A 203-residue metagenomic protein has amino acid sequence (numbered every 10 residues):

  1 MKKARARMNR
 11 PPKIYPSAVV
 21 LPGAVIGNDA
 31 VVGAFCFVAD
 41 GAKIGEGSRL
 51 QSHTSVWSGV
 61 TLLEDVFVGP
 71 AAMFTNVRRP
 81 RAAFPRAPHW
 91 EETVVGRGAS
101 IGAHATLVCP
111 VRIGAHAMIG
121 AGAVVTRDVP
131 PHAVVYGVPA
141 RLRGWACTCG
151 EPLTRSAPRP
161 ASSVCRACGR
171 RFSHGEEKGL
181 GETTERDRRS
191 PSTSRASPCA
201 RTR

Functional and structural regions predicted by a protein language model:
A4-R10, A24-I26, V31-I113, V138-P139 (+2 more regions): Flexible, glycine/small-residue-enriched loop-and-beta-strand segment within the central core of proteins
P130, R141-L142, R159-P160: Flanking scaffold residues of small Cys/His-coordinated metal-binding clusters
C147, C165-C168: Short cysteine-rich clusters marking metal-coordination/redox-active sites
G150-L153, R171: Cys/His-rich metal-chelating microdomains
R155-S156, S173-E177: Short, non-ligating residues that shape and space the ligands of small metal-coordination modules and catalytic
R155-S163: Short linker/helix segments within small regulatory modules
G179-T193: Short, intrinsically disordered terminal segments enriched in charged and Pro/Gly residues
S197-T202: Short, intrinsically disordered C-terminal tails of secreted or membrane-associated proteins
